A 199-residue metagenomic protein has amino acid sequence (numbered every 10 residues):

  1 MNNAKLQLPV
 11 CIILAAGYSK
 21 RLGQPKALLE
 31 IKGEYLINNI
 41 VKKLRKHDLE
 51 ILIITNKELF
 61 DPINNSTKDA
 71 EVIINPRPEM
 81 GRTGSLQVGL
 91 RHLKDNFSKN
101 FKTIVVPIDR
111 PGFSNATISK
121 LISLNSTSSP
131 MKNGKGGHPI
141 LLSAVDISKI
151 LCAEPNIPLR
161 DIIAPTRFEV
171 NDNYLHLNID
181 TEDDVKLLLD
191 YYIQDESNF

Functional and structural regions predicted by a protein language model:
N2-P9, C152-F199: Conserved alpha/beta core of the MobA/IspD/sugar-nucleotide pyrophosphorylase nucleotidyltransferase superfamily
N3-V106, P111-P130, G136, R167-D172: Nucleotide and nucleotide-moiety/phosphate-recognizing core
R21, A116, K149-I150, L188: Residues that scaffold the ATP/ADP-binding catalytic core of kinase and kinase-like folds
Q87-L90, A144, D183-L187: Short, surface-exposed amphipathic charged segments that create phosphate/polyanion-binding patches used for binding
V106, P139, L177: Glycine- and other small-residue-rich loops at beta-strand/loop junctions that grip anionic moieties
G112, D146-K149, D184: Short, well-ordered alpha-helical scaffold segment located in the soluble/lumenal catalytic or ligand-binding core
G112, L141, N178-I179: Short aromatic/basic micro-patch
S119-I162: Flexible, gly/pro- and Lys/Arg-enriched active-site loops
